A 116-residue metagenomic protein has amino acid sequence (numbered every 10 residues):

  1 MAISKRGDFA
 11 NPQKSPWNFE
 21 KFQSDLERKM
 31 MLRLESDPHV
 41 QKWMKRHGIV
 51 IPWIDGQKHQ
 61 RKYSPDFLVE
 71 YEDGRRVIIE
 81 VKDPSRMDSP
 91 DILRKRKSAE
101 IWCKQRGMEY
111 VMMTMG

Functional and structural regions predicted by a protein language model:
M1-G116: Electrostatic, structured charged patches in enzyme active sites and in nucleic-acid/phosphate-binding
